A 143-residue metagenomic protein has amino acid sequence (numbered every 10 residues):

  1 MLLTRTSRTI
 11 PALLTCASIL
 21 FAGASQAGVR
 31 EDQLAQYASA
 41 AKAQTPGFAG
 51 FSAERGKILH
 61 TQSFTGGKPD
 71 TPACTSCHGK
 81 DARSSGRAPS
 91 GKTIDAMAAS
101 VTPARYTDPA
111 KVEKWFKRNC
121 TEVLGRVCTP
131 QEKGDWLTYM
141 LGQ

Functional and structural regions predicted by a protein language model:
L2-K57, S100-G134, Y139-Q143: Post-cleavage N-terminal segment of exported redox proteins
L59-T71: Local sequence-structure signature of Cys/Sec-based thiol-disulfide redox active-site neighborhoods
G66, R83, Q143: Inter-heme linker and motif-flanking segments adjacent to c-type heme-binding CXXCH motifs in c-type cytochromes
K68-T71, A88, Y106, P130: Non-catalytic, surface-exposed connector residues within folded enzymatic/regulatory domains
T71-D81, W136: The canonical Cys-X-X-Cys-His
G86-T93: Short cysteine/histidine-rich zinc-coordinating motifs and their immediately flanking basic loops
